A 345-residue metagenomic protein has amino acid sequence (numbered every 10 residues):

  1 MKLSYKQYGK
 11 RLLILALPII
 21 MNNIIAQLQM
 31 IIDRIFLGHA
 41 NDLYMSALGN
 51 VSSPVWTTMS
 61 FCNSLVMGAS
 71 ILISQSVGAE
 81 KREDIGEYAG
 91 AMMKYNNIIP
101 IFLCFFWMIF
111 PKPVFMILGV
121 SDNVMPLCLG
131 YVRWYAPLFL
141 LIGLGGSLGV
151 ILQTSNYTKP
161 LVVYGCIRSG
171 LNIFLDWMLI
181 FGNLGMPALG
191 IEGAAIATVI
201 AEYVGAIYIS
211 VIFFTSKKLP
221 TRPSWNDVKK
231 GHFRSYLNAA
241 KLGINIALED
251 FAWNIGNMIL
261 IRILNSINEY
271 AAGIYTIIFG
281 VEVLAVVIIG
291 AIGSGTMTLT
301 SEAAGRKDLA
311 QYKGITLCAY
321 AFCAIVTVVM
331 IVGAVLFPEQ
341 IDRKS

Functional and structural regions predicted by a protein language model:
M1-I14, I191, A195-T198, S210-W253: Interhelical loop/hinge segments that connect adjacent transmembrane helices in multipass membrane
L15-I20, W56, N96, Y135 (+6 more regions): Residue-level signature of transmembrane alpha-helical cores of multipass secondary-active transporters and flippases
N22, I99, L103, W107 (+10 more regions): Alpha-helical transmembrane segments of multipass membrane proteins
I24, L28-S46, F115-D122, M178-L189 (+5 more regions): Helix-terminus/linker motif at the lipid-water interface of multi-pass membrane proteins
M45-F105, I142-L161, I274-P338: Small-residue-rich hydrophobic transmembrane alpha-helices
F102-R133, V329-K344: Short membrane-interface helical motifs at transmembrane helix boundaries in multi-pass membrane transporters
W107, V150, D176, I180 (+4 more regions): Structural signal for membrane-spanning alpha-helices in multi-pass inner-membrane proteins, emphasizing helix cores
S169-A206: Membrane-interface helix-loop junctions in multi-pass transport and translocation proteins
